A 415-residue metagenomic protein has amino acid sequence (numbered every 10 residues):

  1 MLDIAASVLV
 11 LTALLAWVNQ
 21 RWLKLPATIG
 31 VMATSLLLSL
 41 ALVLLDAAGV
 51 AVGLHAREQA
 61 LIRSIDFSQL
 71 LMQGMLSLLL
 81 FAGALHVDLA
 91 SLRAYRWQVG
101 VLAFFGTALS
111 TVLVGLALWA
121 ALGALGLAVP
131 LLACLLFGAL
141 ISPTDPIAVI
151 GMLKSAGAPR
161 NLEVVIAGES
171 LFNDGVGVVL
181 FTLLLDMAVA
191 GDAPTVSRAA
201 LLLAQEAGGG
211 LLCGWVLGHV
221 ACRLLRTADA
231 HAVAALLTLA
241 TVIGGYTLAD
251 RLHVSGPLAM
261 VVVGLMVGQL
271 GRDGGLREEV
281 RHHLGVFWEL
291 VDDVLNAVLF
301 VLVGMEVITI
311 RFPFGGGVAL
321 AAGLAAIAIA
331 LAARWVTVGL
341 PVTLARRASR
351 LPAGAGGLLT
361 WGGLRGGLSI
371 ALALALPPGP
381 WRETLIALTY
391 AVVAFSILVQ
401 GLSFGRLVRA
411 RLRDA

Functional and structural regions predicted by a protein language model:
M1-A415: Transmembrane helical cores of multi-pass secondary ion antiporters/exchangers
